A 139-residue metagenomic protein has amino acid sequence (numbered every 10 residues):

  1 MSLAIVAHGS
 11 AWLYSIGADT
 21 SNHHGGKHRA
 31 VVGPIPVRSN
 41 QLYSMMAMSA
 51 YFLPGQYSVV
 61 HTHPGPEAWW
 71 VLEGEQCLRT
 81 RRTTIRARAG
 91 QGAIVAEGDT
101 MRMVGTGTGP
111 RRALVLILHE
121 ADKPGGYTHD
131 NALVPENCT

Functional and structural regions predicted by a protein language model:
M1, N40, F52, T80-T100: Short acidic-glycine-tyrosine-enriched beta hairpin
M1-Y43, D130-T139: A short, N-terminal "cap"/entry segment at the start of jelly-roll beta-barrel domains of the cupin/DSBH fold
S2-S15, E97-P124: Ligand-binding loop in jelly-roll beta-barrel domains
Q41-Y43, L53-W70: A short beta-loop-beta micro-motif enriched in histidine and acidic residues
M46-S49: Extracellular receptor-binding modules and their adjoining Ser/Thr/Gly/Asp/Asn-rich linkers
S58, G90, L118: Active-site cradle of extracellular carbohydrate-active enzymes
P64-R82: Glycine- and acidic-residue-biased ligand/ion/polar-headgroup-sensing regions
A89, D122-H129: Active-site or metal-binding loop neighborhoods of secreted/extracellular toxin and effector enzymes
